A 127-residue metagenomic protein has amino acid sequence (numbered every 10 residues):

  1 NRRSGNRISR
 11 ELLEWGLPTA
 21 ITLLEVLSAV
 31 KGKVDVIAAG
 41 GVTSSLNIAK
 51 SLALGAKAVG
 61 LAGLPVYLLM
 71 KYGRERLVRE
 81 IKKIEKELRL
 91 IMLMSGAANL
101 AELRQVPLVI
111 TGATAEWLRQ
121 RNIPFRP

Functional and structural regions predicted by a protein language model:
N1-R76: Glycine-rich phosphate/ribose-binding loops and adjacent secondary-structure elements that form binding surfaces
A53, P65-P127: C-terminal extensions of enzymes
